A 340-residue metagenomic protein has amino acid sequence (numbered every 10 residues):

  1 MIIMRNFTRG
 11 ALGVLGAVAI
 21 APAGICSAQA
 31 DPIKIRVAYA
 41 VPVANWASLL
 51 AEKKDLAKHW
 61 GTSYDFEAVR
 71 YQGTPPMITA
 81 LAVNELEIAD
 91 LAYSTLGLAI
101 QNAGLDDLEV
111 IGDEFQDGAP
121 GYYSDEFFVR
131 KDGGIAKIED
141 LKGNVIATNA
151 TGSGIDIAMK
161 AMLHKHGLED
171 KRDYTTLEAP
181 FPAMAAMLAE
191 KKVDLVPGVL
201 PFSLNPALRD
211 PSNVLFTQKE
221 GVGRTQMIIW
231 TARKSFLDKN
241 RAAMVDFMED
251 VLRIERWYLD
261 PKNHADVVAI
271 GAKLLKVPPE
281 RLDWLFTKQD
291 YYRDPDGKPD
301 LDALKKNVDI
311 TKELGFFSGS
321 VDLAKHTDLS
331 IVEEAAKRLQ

Functional and structural regions predicted by a protein language model:
I2-L15: Bacterial N-terminal signal peptides that target proteins for export
V18-A28: C-terminal segment of classical bacterial N-terminal signal peptides
D31-E169, T175-E178, D194-L200, R224: Short, glycine-/small- and polar/acidic-enriched structural segments that line small-molecule recognition paths
Y71-P75, D90, A150-G154, P182 (+4 more regions): Soluble non-cytosolic domains of exported or imported proteins
T176, P182-K273: Pocket-lining segment of extracytoplasmic ligand-binding domains
D238-S318: Secondary-structure end/capping motifs
V308-Q340: Conserved C-terminal helix/tail region of periplasmic/extracytoplasmic solute-binding proteins
